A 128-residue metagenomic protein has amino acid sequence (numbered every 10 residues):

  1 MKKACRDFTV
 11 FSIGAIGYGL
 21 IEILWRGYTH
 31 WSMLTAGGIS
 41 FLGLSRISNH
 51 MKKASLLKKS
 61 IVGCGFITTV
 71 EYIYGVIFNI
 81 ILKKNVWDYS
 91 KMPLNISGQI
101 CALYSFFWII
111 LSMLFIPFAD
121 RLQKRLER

Functional and structural regions predicted by a protein language model:
M1-R128: Aromatic-rich, lipid-facing transmembrane alpha helices and their immediate juxtamembrane interface loops in integral
